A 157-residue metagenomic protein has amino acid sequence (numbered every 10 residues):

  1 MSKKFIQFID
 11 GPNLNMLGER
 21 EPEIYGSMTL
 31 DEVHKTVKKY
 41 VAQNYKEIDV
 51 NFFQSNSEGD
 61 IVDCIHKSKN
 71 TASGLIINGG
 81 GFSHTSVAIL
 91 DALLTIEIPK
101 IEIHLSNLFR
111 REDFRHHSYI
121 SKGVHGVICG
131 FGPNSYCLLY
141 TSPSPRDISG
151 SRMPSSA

Functional and structural regions predicted by a protein language model:
S2-F5: Extreme N-terminal starter segment of soluble prokaryotic enzymes
F8-N15: N-terminal nucleotide-binding beta1-loop-alpha1 segment
L17-E32: Glycine- and acidic-residue-enriched helix-capping/strand-helix junction motifs
N51-G59: Short beta->alpha junction loops
D60-C64: Short acidic active-site motifs
S68-G74: Short acidic/histidine-rich motifs immediately flanking catalytic phosphotransfer sites in two-component signaling
G79-F82, V87-L138: Flexible, gly/pro- and Lys/Arg-enriched active-site loops
Y140-A157: Single conserved hydrophobic/aromatic residue that forms the stacking wall/gate of nucleotide- or nucleobase-binding
